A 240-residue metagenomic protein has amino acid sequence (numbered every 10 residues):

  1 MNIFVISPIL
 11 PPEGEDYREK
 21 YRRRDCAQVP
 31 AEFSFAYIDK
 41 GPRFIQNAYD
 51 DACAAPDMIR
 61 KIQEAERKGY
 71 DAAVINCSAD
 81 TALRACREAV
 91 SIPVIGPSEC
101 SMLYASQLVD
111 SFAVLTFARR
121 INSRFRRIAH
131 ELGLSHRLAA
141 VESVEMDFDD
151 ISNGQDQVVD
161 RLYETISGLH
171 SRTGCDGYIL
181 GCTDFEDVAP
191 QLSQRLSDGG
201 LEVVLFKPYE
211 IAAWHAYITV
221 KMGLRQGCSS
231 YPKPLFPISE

Functional and structural regions predicted by a protein language model:
M1-F4: Extreme N-terminal starter segment of soluble prokaryotic enzymes
I6, R67-C77, C175-T183: Periplasmic-binding protein-like
E13-E15, S106-S143, I218-E240: Short, glycine-/small-residue-rich phosphate/pyrophosphate-handling segment
A36-P56, D149-Q155: N-terminal beta-loop-helix "entrance" segment that forms/cooperates in small-molecule cofactor or anionic ligand
N47-E64, Q157-T165: Glycine-rich, highly charged phosphate/nucleotide-binding loops
A55, I59-L108, V114: Glycine/small-residue-rich loop that forms an oxyanion/phosphate-binding "nest" at active or ligand-binding sites
I128-T183: Active-site rim beta-loop-alpha module in soluble metabolic enzymes
M146, L201-R225: Short, flexible loop segments at boundaries between secondary-structure elements
